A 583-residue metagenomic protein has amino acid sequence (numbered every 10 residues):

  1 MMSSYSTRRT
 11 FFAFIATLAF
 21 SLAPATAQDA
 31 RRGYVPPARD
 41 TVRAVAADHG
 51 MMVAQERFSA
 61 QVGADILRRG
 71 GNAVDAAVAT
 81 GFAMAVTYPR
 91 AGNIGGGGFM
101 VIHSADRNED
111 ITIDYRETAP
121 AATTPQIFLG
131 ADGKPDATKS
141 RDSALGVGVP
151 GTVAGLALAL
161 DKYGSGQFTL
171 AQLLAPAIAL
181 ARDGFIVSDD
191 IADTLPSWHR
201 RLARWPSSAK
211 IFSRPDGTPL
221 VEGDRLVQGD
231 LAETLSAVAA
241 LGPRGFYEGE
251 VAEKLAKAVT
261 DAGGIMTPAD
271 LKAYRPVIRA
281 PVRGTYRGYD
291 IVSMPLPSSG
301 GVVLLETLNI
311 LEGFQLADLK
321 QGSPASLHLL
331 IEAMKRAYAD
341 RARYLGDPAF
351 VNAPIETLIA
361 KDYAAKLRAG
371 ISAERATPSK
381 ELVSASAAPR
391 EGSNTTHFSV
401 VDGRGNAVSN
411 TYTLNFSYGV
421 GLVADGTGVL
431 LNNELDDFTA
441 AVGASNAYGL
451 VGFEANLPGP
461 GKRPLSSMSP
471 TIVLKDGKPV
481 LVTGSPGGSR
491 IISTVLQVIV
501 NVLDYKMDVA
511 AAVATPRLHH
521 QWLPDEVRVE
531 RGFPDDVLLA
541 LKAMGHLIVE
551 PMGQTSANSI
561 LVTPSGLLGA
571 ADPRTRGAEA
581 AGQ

Functional and structural regions predicted by a protein language model:
M1-F14: Bacterial N-terminal signal peptides that target proteins for export
F12-A23: Bacterial N-terminal signal peptides
Q28-Q61, A73-L241, F246-E248, E253-S299 (+3 more regions): Noncatalytic scaffold domains of N-terminal-nucleophile
I66-L67, A154-K162, L241-E248, E253 (+1 more regions): Alpha-helical support elements that line or immediately flank enzyme active sites and cofactor-binding pockets
V86-T112, I265-T267, N406-K475, Y505 (+1 more regions): Active-site rim segments in enzyme catalytic domains, especially the processed small/beta chain of N-terminal
G92-N93, G97-S104, T396-V400, P470-I472 (+2 more regions): Short beta-strand scaffold segments in enzyme catalytic cores
S207, S213, G313-L414, V423-T427 (+5 more regions): Internal maturation/activation junctions in enzymes
A441, K462, D504-M552: Extended C-terminal subregions enriched in glycine
